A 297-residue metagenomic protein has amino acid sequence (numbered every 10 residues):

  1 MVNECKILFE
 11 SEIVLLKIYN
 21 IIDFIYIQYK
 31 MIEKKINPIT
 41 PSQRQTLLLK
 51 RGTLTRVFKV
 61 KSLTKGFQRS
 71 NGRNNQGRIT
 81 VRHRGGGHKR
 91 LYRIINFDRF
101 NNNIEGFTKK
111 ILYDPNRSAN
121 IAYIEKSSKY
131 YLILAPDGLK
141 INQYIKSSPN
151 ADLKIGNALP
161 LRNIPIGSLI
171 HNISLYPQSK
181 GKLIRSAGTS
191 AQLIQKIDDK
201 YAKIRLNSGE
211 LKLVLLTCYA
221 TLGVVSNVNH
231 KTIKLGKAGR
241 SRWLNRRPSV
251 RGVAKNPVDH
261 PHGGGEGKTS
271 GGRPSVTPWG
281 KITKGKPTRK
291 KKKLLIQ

Functional and structural regions predicted by a protein language model:
F9, Y19, F24-Y29: Aromatic (phenylalanine/tyrosine) cluster motif
Y29-R117, D137-Q297: Basic, glycine/proline-rich low-complexity segments that contact nucleic acids
N116, I124-K126: Structural recognition of beta-strand segments within beta-rich domains
K126-K129, N207-G209: Glycine-centered tight beta-turn/hairpin loop motif at sheet-sheet or coil-to-beta transitions
Y130-G138: Beta-strand/loop nucleic-acid-binding surfaces
